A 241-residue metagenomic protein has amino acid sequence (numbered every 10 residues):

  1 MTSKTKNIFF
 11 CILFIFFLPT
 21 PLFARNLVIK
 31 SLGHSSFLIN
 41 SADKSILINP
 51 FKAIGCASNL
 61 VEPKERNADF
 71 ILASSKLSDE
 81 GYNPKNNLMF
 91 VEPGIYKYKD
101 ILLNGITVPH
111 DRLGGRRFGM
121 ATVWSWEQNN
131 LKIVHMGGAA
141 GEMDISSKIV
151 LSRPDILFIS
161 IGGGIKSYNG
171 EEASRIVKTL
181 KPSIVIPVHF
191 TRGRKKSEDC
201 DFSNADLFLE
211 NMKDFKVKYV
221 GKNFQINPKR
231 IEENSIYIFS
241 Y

Functional and structural regions predicted by a protein language model:
M1-F10: Bacterial N-terminal signal peptides that target proteins for export
F10-P19: Bacterial N-terminal signal peptides
A24-F70, D79, K85-S152, I156 (+2 more regions): Core dinuclear metal-dependent hydrolase active-site scaffold
A68, P154-I156, G170-F190: Proline-aspartate-enriched helix->loop->beta-strand connector
A73-S75: Ser/Thr-glycine-rich phosphate-binding loops at phosphate-binding pockets of nucleotides, nucleotide cofactors
G81-Y82, M143-D144, I165-E171, R194-E198: Extracytoplasmic/secreted cell-surface and envelope-processing proteins
R117-F118, I184-Y241: Binuclear metal-ion centers of metallo-dependent hydrolases, dominated by the metallo-beta-lactamase
